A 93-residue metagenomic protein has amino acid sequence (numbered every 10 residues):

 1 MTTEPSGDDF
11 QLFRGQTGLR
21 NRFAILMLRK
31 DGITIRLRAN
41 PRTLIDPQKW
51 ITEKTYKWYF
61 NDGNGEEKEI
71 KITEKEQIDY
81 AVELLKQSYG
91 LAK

Functional and structural regions predicted by a protein language model:
P5-K68: Short, conserved beta-strand/beta-arch hydrophobic-aromatic motifs that form part of recognition grooves or interface
K57-K93: Well-ordered alpha/beta subsegment
